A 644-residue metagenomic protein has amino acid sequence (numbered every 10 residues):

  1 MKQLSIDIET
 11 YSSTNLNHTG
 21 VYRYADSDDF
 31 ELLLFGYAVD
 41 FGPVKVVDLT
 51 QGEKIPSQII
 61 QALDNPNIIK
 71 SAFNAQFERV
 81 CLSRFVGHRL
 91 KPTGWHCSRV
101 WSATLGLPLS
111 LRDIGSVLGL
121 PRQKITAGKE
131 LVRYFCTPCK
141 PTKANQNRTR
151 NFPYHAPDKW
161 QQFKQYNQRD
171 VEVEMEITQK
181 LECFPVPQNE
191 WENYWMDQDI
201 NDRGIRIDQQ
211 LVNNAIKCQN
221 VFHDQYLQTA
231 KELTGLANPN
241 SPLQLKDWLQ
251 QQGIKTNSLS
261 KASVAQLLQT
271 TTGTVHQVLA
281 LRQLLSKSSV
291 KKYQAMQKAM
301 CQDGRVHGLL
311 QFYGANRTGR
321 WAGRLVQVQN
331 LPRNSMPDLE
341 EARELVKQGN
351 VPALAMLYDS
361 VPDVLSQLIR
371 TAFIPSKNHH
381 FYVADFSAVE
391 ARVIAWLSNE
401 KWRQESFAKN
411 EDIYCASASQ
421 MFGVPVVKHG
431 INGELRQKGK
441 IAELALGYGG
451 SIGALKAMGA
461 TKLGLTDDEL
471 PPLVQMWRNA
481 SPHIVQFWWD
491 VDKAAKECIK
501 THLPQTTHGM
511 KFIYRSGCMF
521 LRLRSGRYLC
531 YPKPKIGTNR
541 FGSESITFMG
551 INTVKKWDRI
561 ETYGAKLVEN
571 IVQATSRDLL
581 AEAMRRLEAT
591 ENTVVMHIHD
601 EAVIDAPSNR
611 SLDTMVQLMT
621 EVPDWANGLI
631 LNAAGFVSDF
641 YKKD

Functional and structural regions predicted by a protein language model:
M1-L16, L34-G36, P121-R122, E130-L365 (+7 more regions): Conserved "right-hand" nucleotidyltransferase catalytic core of DNA-directed polymerases
F30-Y37, F41-E182, P337, E411 (+2 more regions): Active-site-proximal helix-loop-helix substrate-binding element of RNase H-like nuclease domains
Q76-H88, L105, K246-Q251, S387-K401 (+1 more regions): Short active-site loop/helix that positions an aromatic residue
L181-N189, N193, L579-A602: Active-site palm subdomain of RNA-directed nucleic acid polymerases
Q367, A391-R392, W396, D412-A416 (+9 more regions): Feature representing long, continuous alpha-helical segments
I413-E434, F541-V595: Generic long, charged, amphipathic alpha-helical segments
L463, Q617-N627: A common structural junction motif
L629-D644: Short proline/glycine- and acidic-rich turn/helix-capping motifs at secondary-structure junctions
